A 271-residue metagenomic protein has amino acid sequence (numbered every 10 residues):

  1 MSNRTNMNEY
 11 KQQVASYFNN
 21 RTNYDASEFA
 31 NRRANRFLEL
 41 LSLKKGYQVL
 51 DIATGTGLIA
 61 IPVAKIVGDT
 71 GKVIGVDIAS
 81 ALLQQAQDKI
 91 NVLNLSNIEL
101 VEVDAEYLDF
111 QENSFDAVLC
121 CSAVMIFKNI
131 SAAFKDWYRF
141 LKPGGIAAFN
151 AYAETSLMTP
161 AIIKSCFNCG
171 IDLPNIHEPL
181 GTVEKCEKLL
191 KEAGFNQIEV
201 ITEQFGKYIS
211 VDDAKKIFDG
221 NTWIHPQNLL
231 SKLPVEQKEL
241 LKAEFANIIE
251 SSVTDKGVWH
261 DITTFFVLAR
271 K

Functional and structural regions predicted by a protein language model:
S2-Y47, L58-P62, L82-Q85, L93 (+3 more regions): Conserved class I S-adenosyl-L-methionine
R4-M7, Q13-R21, D25, Q197-K256: C-terminal helical/coil "lid" or tail adjacent to the Rossmann-like core of SAM-dependent
Q48-I52, T56-Y107: Class I SAM-dependent methyltransferase SAM/SAH-binding core
D69-T70, L141-I146: Short glycine-dipeptide loop
E106-A117: A short acidic, Gly/Pro-enriched loop at the edge of an enzyme's catalytic core that lines a small-molecule cofactor
D116-I130: A short SAM/SAH-binding and catalytic strip from SAM-dependent methyltransferases
S131, G144-S210: Conserved catalytic/acceptor-binding region of the Class I
G194, F218-D219, T264-K271: Core SAM-dependent methyltransferase catalytic element
